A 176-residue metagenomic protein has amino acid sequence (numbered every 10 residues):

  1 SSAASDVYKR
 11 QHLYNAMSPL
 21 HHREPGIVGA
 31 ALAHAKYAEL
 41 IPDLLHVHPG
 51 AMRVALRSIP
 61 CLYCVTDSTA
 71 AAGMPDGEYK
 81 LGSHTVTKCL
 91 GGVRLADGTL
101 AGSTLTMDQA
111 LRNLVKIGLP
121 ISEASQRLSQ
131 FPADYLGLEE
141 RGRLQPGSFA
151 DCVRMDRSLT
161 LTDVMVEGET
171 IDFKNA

Functional and structural regions predicted by a protein language model:
S1-Y8: Short, small-residue-biased leader/transition segments that mark boundaries at the very start of proteins
S5, N15-A30: Catalytic core of soluble alpha/beta enzymes
K9-L13, E39: Short beta-strands and strand-loop turn motifs
L13-P19, L44, S68-A70: Short, acidic/turn-prone active-site loops that include or flank metal/cofactor- and phosphate-binding residues
P19-L20, V47-G50, A71-D76: Short acidic/glycine-rich loop or secondary-structure boundary segments that cap or lie
G26-L40, L56-S148, C152-M155: His/Asp/Glu-enriched, well-ordered alpha-helical/loop segment that forms or immediately abuts the divalent-metal
L159-V164: Short, Lys/Arg- and Gly-enriched loop/turn segments at beta-strand edges
